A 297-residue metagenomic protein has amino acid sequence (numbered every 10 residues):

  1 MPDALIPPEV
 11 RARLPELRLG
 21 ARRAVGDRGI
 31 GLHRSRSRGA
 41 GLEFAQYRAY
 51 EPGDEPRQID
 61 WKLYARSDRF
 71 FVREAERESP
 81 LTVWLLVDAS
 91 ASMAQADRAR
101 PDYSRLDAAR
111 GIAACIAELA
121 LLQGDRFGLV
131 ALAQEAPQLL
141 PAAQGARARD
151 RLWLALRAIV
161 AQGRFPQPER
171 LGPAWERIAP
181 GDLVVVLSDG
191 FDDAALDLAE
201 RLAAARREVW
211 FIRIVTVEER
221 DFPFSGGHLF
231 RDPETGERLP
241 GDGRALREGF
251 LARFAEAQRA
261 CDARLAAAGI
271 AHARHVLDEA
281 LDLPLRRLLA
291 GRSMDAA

Functional and structural regions predicted by a protein language model:
M1-R36, A49-D54, L63, V72-A114 (+1 more regions): Exposed, interaction-prone extracellular/peripheral surfaces
S37-G41: A positional/architectural concept
Q46: Acidic, metal-associated active-site segment
R57-S67: N-terminal low-complexity, intrinsically disordered segments
